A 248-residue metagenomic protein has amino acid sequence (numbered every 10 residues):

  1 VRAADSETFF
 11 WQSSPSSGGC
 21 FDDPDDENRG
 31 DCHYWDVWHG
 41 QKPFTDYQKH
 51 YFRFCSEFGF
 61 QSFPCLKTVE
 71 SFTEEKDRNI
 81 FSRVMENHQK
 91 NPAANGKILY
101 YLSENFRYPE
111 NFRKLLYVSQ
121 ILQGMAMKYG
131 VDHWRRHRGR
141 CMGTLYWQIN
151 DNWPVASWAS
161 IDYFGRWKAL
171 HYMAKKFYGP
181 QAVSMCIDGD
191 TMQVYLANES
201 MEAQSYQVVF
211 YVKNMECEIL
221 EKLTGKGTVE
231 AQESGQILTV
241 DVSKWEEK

Functional and structural regions predicted by a protein language model:
R2, S14, G18-P24, R29 (+1 more regions): Substrate-binding clefts and catalytic carboxylate motifs of secreted carbohydrate-active enzymes
Y117-S119, I161-D162, K226-Q232, W245: Short, contiguous acidic/charged loop-to-helix segments that flank catalytic cores in large enzymes
T191-D241, K248: Beta-strand-rich binding/interaction modules
